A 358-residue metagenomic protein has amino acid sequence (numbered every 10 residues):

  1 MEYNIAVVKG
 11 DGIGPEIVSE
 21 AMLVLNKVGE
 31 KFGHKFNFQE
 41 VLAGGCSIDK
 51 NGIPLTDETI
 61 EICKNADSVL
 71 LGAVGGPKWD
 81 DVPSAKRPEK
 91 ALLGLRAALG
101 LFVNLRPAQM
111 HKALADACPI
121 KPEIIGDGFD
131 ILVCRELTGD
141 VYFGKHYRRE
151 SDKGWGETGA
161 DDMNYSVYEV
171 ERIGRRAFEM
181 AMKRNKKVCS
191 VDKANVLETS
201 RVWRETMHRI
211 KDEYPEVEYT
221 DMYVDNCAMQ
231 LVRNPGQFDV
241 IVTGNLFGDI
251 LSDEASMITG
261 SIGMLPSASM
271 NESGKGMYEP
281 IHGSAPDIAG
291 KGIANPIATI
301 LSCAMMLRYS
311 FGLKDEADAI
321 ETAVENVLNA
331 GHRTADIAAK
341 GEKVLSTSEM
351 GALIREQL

Functional and structural regions predicted by a protein language model:
M1-I5: Extreme N-terminal starter segment of soluble prokaryotic enzymes
A6-L23, K27-G29, K153-D225, Q237: Glycine-rich phosphate/diphosphate-binding loop of Rossmann-like nucleotide-binding domains
D11-G14, D67, C134, A177 (+4 more regions): Buried hydrophobic positions in well-ordered alpha/beta secondary-structure cores of metabolic enzymes
N26, E30-H34, N65-S68, A97-N104 (+10 more regions): Generic secondary-structure signature for well-ordered alpha-helical cores
G33-D57, M229-L231: N-terminal beta-loop-helix "entrance" segment that forms/cooperates in small-molecule cofactor or anionic ligand
G45-I48, L231-H332: Glycine-rich phosphate/nucleotide-binding loop
D49-A160, L246-G248: N-terminal glycine-rich phosphate/adenylate-binding segment common to multiple enzyme folds
L137-G139, F143-R184, V188-C189, A194-V196 (+3 more regions): Glycine-rich phosphate/pyrophosphate-binding loop and the adjoining helix
